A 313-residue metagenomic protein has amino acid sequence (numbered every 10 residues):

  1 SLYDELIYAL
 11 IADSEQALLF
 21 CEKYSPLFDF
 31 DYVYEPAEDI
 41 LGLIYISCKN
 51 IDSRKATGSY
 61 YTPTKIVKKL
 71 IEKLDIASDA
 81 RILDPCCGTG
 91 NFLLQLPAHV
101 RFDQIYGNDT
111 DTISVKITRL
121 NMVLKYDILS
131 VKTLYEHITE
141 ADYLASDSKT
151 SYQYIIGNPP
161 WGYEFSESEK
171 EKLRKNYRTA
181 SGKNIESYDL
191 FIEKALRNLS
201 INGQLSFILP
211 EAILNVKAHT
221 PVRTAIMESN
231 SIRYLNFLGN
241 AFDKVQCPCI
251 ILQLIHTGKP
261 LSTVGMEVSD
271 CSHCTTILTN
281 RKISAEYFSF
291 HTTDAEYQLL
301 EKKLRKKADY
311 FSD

Functional and structural regions predicted by a protein language model:
S1-L124, D142, N215-V222: Class I S-adenosyl-L-methionine
T62-I66, C87, L93-L94, F102 (+4 more regions): Signature of N6-adenine DNA methyltransferases within the class I
E136: Short, conserved active-site loop motifs that form the nucleotide-linked donor/cofactor pocket
